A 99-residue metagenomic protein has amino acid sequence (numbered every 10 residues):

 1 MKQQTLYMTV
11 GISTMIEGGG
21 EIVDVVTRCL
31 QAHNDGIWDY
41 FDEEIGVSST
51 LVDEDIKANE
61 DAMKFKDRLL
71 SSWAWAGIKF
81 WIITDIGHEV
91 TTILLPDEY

Functional and structural regions predicted by a protein language model:
M1-L69: Compact soluble domain cores
E60-Y99: Short, compact, well-ordered microdomains
